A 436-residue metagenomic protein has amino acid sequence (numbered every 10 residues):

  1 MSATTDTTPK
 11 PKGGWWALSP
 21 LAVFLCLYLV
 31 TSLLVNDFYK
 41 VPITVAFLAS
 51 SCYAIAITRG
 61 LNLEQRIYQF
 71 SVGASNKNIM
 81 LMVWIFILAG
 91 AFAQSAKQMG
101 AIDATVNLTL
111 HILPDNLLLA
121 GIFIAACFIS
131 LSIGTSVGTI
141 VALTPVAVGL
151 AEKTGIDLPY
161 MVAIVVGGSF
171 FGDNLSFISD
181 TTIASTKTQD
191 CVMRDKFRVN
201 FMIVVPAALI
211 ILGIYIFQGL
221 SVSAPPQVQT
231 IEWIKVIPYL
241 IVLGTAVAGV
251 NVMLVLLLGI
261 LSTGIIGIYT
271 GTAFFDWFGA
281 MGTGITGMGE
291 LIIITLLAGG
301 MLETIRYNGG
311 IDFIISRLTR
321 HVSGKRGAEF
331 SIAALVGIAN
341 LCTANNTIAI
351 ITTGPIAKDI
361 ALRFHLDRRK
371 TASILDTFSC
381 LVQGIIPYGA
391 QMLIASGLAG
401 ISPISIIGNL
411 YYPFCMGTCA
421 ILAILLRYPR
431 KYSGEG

Functional and structural regions predicted by a protein language model:
M1-I87, V199-I294, S433-G436: Hydrophobic transmembrane alpha-helices of multi-pass small-molecule transporters
S2, G167-F170, N174-Q229, I234 (+2 more regions): Juxtamembrane and boundary regions of transmembrane helices in multi-pass small-molecule transporters and channels
T44, L48, A56, I67-G100 (+6 more regions): Core transmembrane alpha-helical segments of multi-pass membrane transporters/permeases
L61-L63, S75-I79, G155-P159, A184-K196 (+5 more regions): Juxtamembrane helix-boundary/capping and inter-helix hinge elements in multi-pass membrane proteins
N76-M82, N107-A125, A151-M161, V205 (+5 more regions): Membrane-interfacial loop-to-helix junctions in multi-pass transporters
V83-F92, P114-V146, L318-K358, L375: Hydrophobic alpha-helical transmembrane segments of multi-pass integral membrane proteins, predominantly secondary
I85, N116-I129, G155-G172, G327-N340 (+3 more regions): Alpha-helical transmembrane segments of multi-pass membrane proteins
G138-L150, V166, F177-D190, N346-I360 (+1 more regions): Re-entrant/interfacial helical elements at transmembrane boundaries that shape and gate the permeation pathway
